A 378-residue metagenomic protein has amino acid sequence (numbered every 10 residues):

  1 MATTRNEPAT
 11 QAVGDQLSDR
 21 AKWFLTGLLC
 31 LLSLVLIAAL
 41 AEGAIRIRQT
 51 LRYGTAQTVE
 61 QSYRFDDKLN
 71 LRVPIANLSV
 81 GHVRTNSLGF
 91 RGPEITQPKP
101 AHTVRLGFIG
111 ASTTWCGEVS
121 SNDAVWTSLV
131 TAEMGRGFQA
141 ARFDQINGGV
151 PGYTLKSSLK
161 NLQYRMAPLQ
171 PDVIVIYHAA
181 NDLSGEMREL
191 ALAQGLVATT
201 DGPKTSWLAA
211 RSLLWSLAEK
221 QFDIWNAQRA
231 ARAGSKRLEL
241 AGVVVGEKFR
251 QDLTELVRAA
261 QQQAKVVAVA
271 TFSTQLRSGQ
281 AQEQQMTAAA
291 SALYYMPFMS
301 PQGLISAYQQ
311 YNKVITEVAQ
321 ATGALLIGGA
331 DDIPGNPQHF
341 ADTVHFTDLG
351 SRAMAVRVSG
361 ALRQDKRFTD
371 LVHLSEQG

Functional and structural regions predicted by a protein language model:
M1-K22: N-terminal Lys/Arg-rich, disordered targeting/topogenic segments
G27-E42: Hydrophobic membrane-insertion alpha-helices, especially the h-region of bacterial N-terminal signal peptides
L29, F249, L325, H339-Q377: Histidine-centered active-site loop/cap adjacent to the catalytic His in serine esterases/O-acetyl transfer systems
L51-E133, G137-F138, I333-P337: Membrane/wall-proximal cationic-aromatic binding patches
R105-G107, E133, A141-L169, I174-F222: Internal alpha/beta domain cores that form substrate/cofactor-binding pockets in large enzymes and binding proteins
T113-S121, N147-G148, G152, E239-G246 (+2 more regions): Second-shell loop/turn segments in exported
A179-E317, T322, P334-P337, L374-S375: Serine-dependent acyl-ester chemistry module
